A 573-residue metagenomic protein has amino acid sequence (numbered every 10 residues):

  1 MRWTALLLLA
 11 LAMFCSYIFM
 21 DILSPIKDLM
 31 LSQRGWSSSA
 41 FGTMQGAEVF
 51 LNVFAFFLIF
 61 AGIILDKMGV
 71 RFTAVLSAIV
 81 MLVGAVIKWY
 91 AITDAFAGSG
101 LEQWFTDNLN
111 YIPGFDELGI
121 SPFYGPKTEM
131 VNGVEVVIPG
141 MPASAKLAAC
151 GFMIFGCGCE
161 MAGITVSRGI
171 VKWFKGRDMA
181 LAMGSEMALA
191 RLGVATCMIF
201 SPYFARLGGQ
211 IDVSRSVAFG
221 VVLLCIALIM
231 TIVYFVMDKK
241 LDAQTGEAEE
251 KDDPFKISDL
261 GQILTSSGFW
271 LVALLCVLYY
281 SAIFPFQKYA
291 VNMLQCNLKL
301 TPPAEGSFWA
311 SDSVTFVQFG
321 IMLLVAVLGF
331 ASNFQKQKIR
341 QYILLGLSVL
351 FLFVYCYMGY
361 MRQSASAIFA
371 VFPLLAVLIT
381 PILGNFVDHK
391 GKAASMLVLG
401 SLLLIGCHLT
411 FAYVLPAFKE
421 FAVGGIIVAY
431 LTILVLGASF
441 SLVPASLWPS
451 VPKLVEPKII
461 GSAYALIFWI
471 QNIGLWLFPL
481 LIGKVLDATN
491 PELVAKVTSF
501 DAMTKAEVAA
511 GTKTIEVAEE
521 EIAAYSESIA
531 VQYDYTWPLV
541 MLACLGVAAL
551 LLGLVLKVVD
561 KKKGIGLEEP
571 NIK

Functional and structural regions predicted by a protein language model:
L23-K27, S266-S332, R340, L344-L345 (+5 more regions): Extracytoplasmic gate region of multi-pass secondary transporters
G46-I63, A370-L383: Central cavity-lining transmembrane alpha-helices of secondary-active solute carriers, predominantly the Major
A55-G100: Conserved MFS/SLC helix-loop-helix module at the cytosolic interface between two early adjacent transmembrane helices
D66-A78, F334-I343, D388-L402: Cytoplasmic membrane-interface "Motif A"-like loop-to-helix N-cap segments of 12-TM Major Facilitator Superfamily
F105, F235-D259, G564-I572: Flexible cytoplasmic inter-helical loops of multi-pass small-molecule transporters
A145, A149-L189: Cytoplasmic helix-loop-helix junction between adjacent transmembrane helices in 12-TM secondary transporters
E186-K239: Helix-loop-helix hairpin linking two adjacent transmembrane segments in secondary transporters
L344-G359, S364, A370-L375, A393-L447: C-terminal transmembrane helical hairpin of 12-TM major facilitator-type secondary transporters
